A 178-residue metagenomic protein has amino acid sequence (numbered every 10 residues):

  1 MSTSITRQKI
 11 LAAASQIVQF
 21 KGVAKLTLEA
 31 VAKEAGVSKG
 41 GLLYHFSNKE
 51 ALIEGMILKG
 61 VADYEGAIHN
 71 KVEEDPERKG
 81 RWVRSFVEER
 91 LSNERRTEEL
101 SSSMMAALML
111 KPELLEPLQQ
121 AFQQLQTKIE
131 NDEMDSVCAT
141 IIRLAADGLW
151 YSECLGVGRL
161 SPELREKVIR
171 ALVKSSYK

Functional and structural regions predicted by a protein language model:
M1-I5: N-terminal intrinsically disordered/low-complexity leader segments
R7-A12, A24-K25, F46-H69, E73: An amphipathic alpha-helix adjacent to DNA-recognition modules
K9, I17-A51: Helix-turn-helix
A13-I17, E89: Short amphipathic alpha-helical elements of helix-turn-helix/winged-helix folds
G55, A62-S101: Hydrophobic alpha-helical connector segments
F86-R90, S101-L108, I142-L149: Short alpha-helical scaffolding segments that buttress acidic/His motifs in well-ordered protein cores
T97, P112-Q119, Q123-K178: Hydrophobic/aromatic-rich alpha-helical bundle segments in the mid-to-C-terminal region
